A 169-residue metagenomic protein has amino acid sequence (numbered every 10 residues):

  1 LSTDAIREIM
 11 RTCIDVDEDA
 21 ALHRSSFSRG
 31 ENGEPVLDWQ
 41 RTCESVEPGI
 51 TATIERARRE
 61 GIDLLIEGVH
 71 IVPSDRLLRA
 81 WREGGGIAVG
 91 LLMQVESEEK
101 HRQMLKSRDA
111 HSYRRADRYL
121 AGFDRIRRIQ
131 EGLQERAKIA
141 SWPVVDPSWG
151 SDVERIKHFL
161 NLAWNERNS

Functional and structural regions predicted by a protein language model:
L1-T3: Post-Walker A helix-loop "phosphate-sensing" segment adjacent to the P-loop in P-loop NTPases
A5-D63: Conserved nucleotide-sensing/catalytic segment adjacent to the nucleotide-binding pocket in NTP-handling enzymes
A5-E8, H70-P73, Q94-H101, G150-D152: Conserved nucleotide-binding/hydrolysis micro-motifs of P-loop NTPases
V16-L22, R82-G85, R108-D109, A163-W164: Short, hinge-like loop/turn segments at secondary-structure boundaries
R59-I66, I87-V89: Loop/turn-to-beta-strand initiation segments
G84-V89, A140-W142: Short glycine-/polar-rich loops that comprise or flank the Walker A/P-loop and associated switch/sensor motifs
G86-G132: A glycine- and Lys/Arg-enriched "phosphate-lid" helix/loop adjacent to the NTP-binding pocket of small-molecule kinases
E131-S169: NTP-dependent small-molecule kinase module
